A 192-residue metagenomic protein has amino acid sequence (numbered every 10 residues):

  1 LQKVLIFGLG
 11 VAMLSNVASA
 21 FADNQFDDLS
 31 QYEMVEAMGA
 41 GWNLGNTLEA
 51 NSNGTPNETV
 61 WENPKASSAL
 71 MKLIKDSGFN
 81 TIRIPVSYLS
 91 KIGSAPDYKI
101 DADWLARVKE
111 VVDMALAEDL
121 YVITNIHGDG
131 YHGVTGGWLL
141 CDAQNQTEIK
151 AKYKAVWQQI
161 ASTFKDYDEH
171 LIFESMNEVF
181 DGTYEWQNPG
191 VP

Functional and structural regions predicted by a protein language model:
L1-K3: Positively charged n-region of N-terminal signal peptides that target proteins for export
I6-N16: Bacterial N-terminal signal peptides
V17-D23: Sec-dependent signal peptide cleavage junction
L29-P192: Active-site mouth of glycoside hydrolases
